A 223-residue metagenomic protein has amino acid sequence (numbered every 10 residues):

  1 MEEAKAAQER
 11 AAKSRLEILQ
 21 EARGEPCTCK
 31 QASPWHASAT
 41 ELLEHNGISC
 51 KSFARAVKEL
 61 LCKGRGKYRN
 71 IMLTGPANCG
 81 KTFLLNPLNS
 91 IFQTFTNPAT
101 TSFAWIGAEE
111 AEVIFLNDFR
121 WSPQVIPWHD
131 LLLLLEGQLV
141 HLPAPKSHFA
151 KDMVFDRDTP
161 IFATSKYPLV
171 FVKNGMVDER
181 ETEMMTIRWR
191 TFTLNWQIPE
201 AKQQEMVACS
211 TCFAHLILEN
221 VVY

Functional and structural regions predicted by a protein language model:
M1-A104, E109: P-loop NTPase catalytic core of nucleic-acid-dependent motor ATPases
E2-E3, Q8-E9, E17, E21 (+9 more regions): Glutamate identity and glutamate-enriched acidic tracts
R69-I71, E112-I114, T159-I161: Generic beta-sheet signal
N97-I114, H129, K146-D152: Conserved alpha-helical scaffold flanking the Walker A/P-loop in AAA+ ATPase domains
N117-F119: Walker B catalytic acidic pair
W121-Y223: Replace "adjacent to P-loop NTPase cores in ATP/GTP-dependent enzymes" with "adjacent to NTP-binding cores
